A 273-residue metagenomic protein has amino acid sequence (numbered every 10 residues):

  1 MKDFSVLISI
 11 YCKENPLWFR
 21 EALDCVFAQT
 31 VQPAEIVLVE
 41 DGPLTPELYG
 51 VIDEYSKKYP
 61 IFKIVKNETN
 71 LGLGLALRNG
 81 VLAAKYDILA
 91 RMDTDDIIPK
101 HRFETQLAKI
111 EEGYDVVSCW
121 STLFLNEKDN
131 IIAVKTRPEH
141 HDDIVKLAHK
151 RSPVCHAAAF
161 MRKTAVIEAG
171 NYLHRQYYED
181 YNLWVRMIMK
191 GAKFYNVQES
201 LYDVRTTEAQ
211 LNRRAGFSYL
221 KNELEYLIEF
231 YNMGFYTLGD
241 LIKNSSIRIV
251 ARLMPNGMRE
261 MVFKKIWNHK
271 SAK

Functional and structural regions predicted by a protein language model:
K13-A28: Short, well-formed alpha-helical segments that are part of the catalytic scaffolds of diverse glycosyltransferases
E40-Y49, T69, D93: A conserved acidic beta->alpha catalytic loop
N67-A84, T105: Glycine-rich, basic loop-to-helix element that forms the pyrophosphate-binding segment of sugar-nucleotide handling
L89: Short aromatic/hydrophobic "clamp" motif used to bind/position activated sugar donors
H101-I132: Conserved donor NDP-sugar-binding/catalytic core segment of glycosyltransferases
W120, V134-S152: Short, flexible, basic/aromatic active-site loop/helix in glycosyltransferases
Q176-L183: Acidic donor-binding loop at a coil-to-helix junction in glycosyltransferase catalytic cores that engages
A192, V204, N212-T237: Catalytic core of nucleotide-sugar-dependent glycosyltransferases
